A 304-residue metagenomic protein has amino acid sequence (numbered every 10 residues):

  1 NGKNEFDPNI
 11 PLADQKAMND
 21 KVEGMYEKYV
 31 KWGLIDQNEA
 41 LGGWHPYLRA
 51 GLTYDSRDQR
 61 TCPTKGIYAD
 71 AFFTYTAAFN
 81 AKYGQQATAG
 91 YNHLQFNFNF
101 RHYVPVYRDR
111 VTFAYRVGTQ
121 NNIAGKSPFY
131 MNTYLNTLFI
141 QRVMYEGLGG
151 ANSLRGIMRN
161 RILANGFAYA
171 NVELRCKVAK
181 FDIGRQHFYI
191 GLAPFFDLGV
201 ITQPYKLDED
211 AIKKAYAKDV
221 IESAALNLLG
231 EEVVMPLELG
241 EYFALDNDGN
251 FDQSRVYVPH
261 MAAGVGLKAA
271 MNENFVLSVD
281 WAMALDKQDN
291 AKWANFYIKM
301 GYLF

Functional and structural regions predicted by a protein language model:
N1-N4, M261-A262, L267-M271, V276-D286: Subset of outer-membrane beta-barrel
N4-K28, A193-A263: Outer-membrane beta-barrel transmembrane domain signature
L12-T64, A269: Outer-membrane beta-barrel initiation region
N38-E39, H45-G51, Q59-Q186, T202-P204 (+4 more regions): C-terminal outer-membrane beta-barrel translocator/porin domains of Gram-negative envelope proteins and their
Y68-D70, N99, T112-R116, N171 (+4 more regions): Residue-level detector of the transmembrane beta-barrel scaffold of outer-membrane proteins
M158-A164, L245-V258, L285-Q288: Short, contiguous acidic/charged loop-to-helix segments that flank catalytic cores in large enzymes
L163-G166, G184-I190, Y257-A262, K268-N274 (+1 more regions): A structural signal for short secondary-structure junctions
A269, K292-F304: Outer-membrane beta-barrel "beta-signal"
